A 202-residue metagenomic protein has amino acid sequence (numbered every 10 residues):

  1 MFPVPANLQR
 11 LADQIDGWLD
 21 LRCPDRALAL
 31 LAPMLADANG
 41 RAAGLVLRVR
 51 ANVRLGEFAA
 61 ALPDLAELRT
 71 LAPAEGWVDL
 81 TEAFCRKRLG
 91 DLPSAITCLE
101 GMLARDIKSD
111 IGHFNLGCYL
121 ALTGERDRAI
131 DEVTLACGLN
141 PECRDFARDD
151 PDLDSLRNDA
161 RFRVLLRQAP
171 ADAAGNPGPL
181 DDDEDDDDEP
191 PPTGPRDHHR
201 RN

Functional and structural regions predicted by a protein language model:
P3, D37, L71, R105-D106 (+1 more regions): Structural marker of alpha-solenoid helical repeat scaffolds
V4-G56: Alpha-helical segment of the N-proximal tetratricopeptide repeat
D13, L47, T81, N115 (+1 more regions): "A position-specific structural signal for the A-helix of alpha-solenoid helical repeats
A43-I111, C118-L122: Alpha-helical adaptor scaffolds
A121, R126-D145, R167-A173: TPR/TPR-like (Sel1-like) alpha-helical repeat modules
